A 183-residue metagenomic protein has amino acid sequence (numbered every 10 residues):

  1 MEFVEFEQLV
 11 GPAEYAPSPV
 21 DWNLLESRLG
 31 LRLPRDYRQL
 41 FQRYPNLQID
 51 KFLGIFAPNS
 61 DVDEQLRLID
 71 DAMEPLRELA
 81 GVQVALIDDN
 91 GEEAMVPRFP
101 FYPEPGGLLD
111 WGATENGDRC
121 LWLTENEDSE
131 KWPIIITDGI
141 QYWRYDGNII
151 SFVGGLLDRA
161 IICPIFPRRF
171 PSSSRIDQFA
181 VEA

Functional and structural regions predicted by a protein language model:
M1-N116, V181-A183: A surface-exposed partner-binding patch
D61, E127-K131: Short, solvent-exposed loop/turn segments that connect beta-strands within catalytic domains and beta-strand-rich
T114, N126, T137-D138: Acidic surface patches and DE-rich sequence motifs
N116-R119, Q141: Short acidic/polar mixed-charge low-complexity motifs
R119-N126: Short, surface-exposed beta-strand/loop micro-motifs that present aromatic residues
K131-T137: Short polybasic amphipathic segments
Y142-I165: Compact, glycine/acidic-enriched structural inserts
I161-R169, S173-E182: Acidic, carboxylate-rich catalytic segments that either coordinate divalent cations
